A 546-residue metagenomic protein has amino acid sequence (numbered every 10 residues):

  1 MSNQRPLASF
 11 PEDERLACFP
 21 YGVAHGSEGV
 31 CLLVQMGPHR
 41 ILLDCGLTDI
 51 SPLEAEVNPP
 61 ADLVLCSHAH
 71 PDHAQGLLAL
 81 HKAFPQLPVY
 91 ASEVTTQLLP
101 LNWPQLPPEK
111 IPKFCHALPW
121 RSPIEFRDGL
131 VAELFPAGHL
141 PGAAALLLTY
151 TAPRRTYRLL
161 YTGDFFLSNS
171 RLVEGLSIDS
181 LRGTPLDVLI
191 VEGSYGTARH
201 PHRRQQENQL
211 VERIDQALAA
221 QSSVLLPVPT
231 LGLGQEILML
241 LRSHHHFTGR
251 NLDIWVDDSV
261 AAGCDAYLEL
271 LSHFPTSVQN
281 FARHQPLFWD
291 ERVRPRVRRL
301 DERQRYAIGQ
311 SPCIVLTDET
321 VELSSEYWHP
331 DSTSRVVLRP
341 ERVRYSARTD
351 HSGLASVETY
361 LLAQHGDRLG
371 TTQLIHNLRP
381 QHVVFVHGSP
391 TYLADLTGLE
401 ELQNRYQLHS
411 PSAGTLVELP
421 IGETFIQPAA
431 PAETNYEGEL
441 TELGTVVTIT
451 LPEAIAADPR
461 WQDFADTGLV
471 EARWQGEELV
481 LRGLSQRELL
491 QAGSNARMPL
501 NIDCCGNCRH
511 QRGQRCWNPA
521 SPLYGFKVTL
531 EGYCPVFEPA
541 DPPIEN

Functional and structural regions predicted by a protein language model:
S2-L65, H70-E236, L240-W255: His/Asp/Glu-rich metal-coordinating catalytic cores of metallo-dependent phosphodiesterases/hydrolases acting on
G46, R171-S194, H273-N280, D331-S352: Short, compositionally biased "basic patch" segments
P59, T184, Q310, L378 (+1 more regions): Structured loop/turn residues at beta-strand edges in well-structured enzyme cores
P60-V64, G196-R199, F288-E291, S311-I314 (+1 more regions): Short, basic, glycine/proline-bearing loop/turn elements
L210-A347, H376-R379, F385-A394, G398-P428 (+3 more regions): Hard-cation-handling environments
S346-T371: Generic long, charged, amphipathic alpha-helical segments
E437-R497: N-terminal accessory interaction module
Q491-N546: Cysteine-centered metal-binding/redox modules
